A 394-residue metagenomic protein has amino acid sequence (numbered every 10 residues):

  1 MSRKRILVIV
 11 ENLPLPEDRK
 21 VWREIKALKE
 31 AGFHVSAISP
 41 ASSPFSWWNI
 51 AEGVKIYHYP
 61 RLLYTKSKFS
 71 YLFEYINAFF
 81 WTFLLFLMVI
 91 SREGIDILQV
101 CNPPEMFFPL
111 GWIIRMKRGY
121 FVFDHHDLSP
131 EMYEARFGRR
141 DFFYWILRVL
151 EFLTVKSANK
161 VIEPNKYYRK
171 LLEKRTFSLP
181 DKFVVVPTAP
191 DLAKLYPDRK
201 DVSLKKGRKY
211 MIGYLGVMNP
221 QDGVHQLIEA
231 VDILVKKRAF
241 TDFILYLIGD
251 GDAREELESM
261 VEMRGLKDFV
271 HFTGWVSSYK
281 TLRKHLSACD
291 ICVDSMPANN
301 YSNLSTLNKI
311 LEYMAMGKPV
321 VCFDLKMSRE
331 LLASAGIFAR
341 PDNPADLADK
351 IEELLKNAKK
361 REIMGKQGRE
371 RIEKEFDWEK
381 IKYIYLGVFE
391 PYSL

Functional and structural regions predicted by a protein language model:
L7, I162, K205-V231, Y246: Conserved donor-binding/catalytic core segment of Leloir-type glycosyltransferases
D18, D222, T273, S278-H285 (+2 more regions): Nucleotide-sugar-dependent
R19, R23, V217-K236, D252-E258 (+1 more regions): A conserved mid-protein helix/loop that constitutes part of the nucleotide-sugar donor-binding site
K26, F83, L87, P109 (+3 more regions): Membrane-proximal helix-turn-helix segments that form the acceptor-binding/catalytic region of lipid-linked
P44-F45, N77-T82, I95-R118, V122-E131 (+1 more regions): An aromatic- and histidine-rich active-site surface loop
Y167, T188-A189: Carbohydrate-associated surface elements
I248, E255-K280: Nucleotide-activated donor-binding/catalytic signature segment of Leloir-type glycosyltransferases, i.e., the conserved
G336-P344, E353-K359: Conserved acidic donor-binding segment of nucleotide-sugar-dependent glycosyltransferases
